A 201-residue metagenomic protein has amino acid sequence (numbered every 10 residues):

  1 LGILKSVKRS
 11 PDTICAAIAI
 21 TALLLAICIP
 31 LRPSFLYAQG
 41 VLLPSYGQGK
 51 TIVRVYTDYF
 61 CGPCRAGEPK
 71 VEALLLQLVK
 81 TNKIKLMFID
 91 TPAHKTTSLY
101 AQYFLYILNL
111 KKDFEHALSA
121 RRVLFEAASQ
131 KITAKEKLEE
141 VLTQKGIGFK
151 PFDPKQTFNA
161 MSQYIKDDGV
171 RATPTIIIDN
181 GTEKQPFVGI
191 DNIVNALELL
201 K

Functional and structural regions predicted by a protein language model:
L1-K5, R9, Y56, E68 (+1 more regions): C-terminal cap of thioredoxin/glutaredoxin-like
K8-A19: N-terminal Sec-pathway targeting helices
A17-C28: Hydrophobic membrane-insertion alpha-helices, especially the h-region of bacterial N-terminal signal peptides
A26-L36: Membrane-interface motif at the C-terminal end of an N-terminal transmembrane signal
Y37-T51: A short beta-strand-turn-helix
K50, Y100, A172-T173: A structure-centric signal for secondary-structure junctions around beta-strands
I52-R54, L86-F88, T175-I177: Soluble periplasmic/extracytoplasmic beta-strand elements of cell-envelope proteins
T57-T143, D168: Structural alpha/beta surface segment adjacent to cysteine/selenocysteine redox centers across thiol/disulfide enzymes
